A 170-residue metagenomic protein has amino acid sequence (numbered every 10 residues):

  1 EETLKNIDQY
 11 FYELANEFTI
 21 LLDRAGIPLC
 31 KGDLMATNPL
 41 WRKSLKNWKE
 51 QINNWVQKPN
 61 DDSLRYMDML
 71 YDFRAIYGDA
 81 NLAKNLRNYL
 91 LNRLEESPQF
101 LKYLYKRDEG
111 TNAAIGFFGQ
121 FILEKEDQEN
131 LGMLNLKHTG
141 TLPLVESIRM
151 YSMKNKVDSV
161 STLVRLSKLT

Functional and structural regions predicted by a protein language model:
E2-T3, T170: Short, glycine- and charge-enriched coil/turn segments that flank and shape catalytic ligand pockets
T3-L70, Y77, N81-E96: Conserved catalytic core of two-metal-ion nucleotidyltransferases
Y77-T170: Conserved nucleotidyltransferase catalytic core and NTase-mimicking acidic/glycine-rich helix/loop elements in nucleic
